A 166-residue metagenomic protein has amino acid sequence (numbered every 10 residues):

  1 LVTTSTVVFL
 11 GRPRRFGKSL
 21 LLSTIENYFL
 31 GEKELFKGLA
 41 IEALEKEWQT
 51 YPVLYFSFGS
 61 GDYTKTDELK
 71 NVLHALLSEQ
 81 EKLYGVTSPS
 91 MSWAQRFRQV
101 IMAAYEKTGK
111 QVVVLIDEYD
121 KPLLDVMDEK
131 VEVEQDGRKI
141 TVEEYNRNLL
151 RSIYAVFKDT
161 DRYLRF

Functional and structural regions predicted by a protein language model:
L1-F166: Phosphate-binding site recognition
